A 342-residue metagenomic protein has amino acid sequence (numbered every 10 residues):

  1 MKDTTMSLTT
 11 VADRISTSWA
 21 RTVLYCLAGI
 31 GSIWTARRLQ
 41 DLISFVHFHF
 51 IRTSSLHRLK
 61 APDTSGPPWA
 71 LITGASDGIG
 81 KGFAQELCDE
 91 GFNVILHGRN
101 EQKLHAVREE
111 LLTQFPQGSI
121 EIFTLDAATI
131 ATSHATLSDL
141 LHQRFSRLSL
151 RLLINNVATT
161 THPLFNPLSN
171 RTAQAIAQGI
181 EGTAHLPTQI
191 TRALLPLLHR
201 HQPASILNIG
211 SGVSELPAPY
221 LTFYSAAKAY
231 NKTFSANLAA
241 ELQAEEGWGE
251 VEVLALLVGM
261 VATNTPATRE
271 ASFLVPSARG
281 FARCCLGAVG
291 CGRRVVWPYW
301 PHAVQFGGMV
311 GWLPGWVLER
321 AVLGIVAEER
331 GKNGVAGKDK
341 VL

Functional and structural regions predicted by a protein language model:
D41-I95, R99: Canonical Rossmann dinucleotide-binding motif of NAD(H)/NADP(H)-dependent dehydrogenases/reductases, specifically
T73-G74, T124, S149-T159, T183 (+2 more regions): Rossmann-fold scaffold of SDR-type NAD(P)-dependent oxidoreductases
L111-A131: Rossmann-fold cofactor-recognition segment
D139, Q143, A158-A177, Y220: Conserved mid-core segment of classical short-chain dehydrogenase/reductases
S146, G182-Q202, A239-A240: Amphipathic alpha-helical dimer-interface segment in Rossmann-like NAD(P)H-dependent oxidoreductases
R147, S169-T188, N231: Catalytic Tyr-X3-Lys loop
N170-I176, H199-G247, L257-T263: Catalytic loop of short-chain dehydrogenase/reductase
A240-W316: SDR active-site lid
